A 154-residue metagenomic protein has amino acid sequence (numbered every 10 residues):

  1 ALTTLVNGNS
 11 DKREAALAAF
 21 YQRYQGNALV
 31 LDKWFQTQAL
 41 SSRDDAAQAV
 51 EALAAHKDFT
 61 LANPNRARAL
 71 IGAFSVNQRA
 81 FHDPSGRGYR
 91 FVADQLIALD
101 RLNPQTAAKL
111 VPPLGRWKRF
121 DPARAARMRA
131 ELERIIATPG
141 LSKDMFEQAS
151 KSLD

Functional and structural regions predicted by a protein language model:
A1-D154: Long, ordered, helix-rich scaffold segments
